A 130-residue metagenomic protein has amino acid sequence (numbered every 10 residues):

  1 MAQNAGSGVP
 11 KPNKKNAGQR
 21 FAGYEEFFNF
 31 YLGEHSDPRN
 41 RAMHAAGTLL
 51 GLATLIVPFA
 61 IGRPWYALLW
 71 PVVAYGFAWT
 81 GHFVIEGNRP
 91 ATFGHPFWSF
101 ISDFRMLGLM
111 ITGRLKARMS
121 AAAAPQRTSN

Functional and structural regions predicted by a protein language model:
M1-A5: N-terminal acidic, proline/glycine-rich, low-complexity intrinsically disordered segments
G6-Y31, G87-N130: Membrane-proximal soluble regions of multi-pass membrane proteins
Y24-A46: Membrane interfacial helix-start motif at the N-side
R39-M43, W65-W70, W98: Alpha-helical transmembrane segments of integral membrane proteins
M43-I56: Core segments of transmembrane alpha-helices that mediate helix-helix packing or line hydrophobic substrate/ligand
L55-P58, G81, M110: Structural signal for membrane-spanning alpha-helices in multi-pass inner-membrane proteins, emphasizing helix cores
I56-A67, M119: Helix-coil boundary and interhelical linker segments in multi-pass alpha-helical membrane proteins
V72-E86: Transmembrane alpha-helical segments that form the membrane-embedded catalytic/substrate-channel core of multi-pass
